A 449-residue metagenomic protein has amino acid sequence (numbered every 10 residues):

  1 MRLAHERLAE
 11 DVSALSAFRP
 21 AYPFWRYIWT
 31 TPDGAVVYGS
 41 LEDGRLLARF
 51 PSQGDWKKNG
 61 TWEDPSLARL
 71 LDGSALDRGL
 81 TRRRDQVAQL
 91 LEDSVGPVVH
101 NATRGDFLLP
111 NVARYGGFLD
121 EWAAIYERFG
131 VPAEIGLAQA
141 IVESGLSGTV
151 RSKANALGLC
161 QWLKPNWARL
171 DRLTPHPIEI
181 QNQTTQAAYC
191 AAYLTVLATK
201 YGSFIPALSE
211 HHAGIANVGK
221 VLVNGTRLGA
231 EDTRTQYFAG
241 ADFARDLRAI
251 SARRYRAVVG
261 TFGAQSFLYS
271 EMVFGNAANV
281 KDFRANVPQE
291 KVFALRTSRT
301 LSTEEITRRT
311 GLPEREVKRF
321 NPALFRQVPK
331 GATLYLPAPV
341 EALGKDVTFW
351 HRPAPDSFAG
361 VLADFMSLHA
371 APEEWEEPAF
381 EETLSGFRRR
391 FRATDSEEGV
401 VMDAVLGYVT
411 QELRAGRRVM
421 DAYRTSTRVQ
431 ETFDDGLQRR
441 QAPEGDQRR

Functional and structural regions predicted by a protein language model:
M1-A138, L222-G229, T235-Q236, A241-R449: Cell-wall glycan-active module
E127-L159: Carboxylate/His-rich catalytic cores and anion/metal-binding grooves
I141-L146, L159-R172, A213-A216, G275-N279: Glycine-rich, acidic and aromatic/proline-enriched surface loops and short helix-turn segments that act as binding
S144-K153, L197, I215-L228, Q327: Secretory-pathway/luminal and periplasmic proteins that interact with or process carbohydrate-rich
V150-G158, P177-T185, T261: Alpha-helix capping and helix-loop boundary segments enriched in small/acidic/polar residues
A154-P175, A187-L194, T235, G240-L247: Substrate-binding/active-site groove segments that recognize and process beta-1,4-linked N-acetyl-hexosamine
G202-S209: Zinc-dependent metallopeptidase catalytic helix centered on the HExxH motif and its immediate flanking segment
